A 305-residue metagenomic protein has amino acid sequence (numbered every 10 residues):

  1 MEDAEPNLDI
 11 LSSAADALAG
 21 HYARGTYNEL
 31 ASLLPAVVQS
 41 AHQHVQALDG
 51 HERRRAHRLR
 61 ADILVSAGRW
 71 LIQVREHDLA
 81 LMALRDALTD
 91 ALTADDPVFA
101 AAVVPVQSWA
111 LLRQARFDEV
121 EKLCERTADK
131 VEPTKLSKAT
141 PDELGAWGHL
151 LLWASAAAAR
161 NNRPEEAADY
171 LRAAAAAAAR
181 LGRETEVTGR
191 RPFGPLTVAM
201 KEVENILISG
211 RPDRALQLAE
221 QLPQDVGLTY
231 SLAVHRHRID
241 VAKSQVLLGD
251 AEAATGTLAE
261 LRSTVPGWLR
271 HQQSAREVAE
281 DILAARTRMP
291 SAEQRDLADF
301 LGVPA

Functional and structural regions predicted by a protein language model:
E2-A305: Conserved binding/catalytic microenvironments
